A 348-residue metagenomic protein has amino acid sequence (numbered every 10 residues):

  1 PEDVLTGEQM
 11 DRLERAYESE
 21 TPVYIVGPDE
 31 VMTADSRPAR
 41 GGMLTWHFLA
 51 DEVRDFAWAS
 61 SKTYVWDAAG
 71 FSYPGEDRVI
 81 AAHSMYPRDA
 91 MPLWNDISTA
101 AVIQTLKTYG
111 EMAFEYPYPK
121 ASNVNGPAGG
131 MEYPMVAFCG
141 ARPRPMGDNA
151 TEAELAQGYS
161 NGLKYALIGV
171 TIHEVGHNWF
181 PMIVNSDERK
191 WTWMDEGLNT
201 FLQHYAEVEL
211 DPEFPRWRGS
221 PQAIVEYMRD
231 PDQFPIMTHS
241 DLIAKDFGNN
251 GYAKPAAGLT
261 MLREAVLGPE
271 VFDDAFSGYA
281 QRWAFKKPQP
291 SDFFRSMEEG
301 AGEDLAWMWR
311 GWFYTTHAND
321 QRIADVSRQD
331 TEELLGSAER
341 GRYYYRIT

Functional and structural regions predicted by a protein language model:
P1-I172: Hydrophobic helix-coil surface modules that form long, contiguous segments used for peptide/substrate interaction
R15-Y17, T21, G341-T348: Short, intrinsically disordered, charge-balanced linker/junction segments flanking boundaries in proteins
E76-A81, D148, G169-W179, V225-H239: Active-site-adjacent bridging/hinge elements
P87-D96, E188-R189, L242-G248, Q281-W283: Second-shell loop/turn segments in exported
I103, K107, A156-R218, F276-S277: Zinc-dependent metallopeptidase catalytic helix centered on the HExxH motif and its immediate flanking segment
E115-V124, D187-K190, E213-W217, V271-A275 (+1 more regions): Surface-exposed patches in mature extracellular/periplasmic domains of secreted proteins
E196-L267: Acidic/His/Gly-enriched intrinsically disordered linker/tail segments that often contain short helix/coil "MoRF-like"
G248-G341, Y345: Amphipathic alpha-helical substructures
